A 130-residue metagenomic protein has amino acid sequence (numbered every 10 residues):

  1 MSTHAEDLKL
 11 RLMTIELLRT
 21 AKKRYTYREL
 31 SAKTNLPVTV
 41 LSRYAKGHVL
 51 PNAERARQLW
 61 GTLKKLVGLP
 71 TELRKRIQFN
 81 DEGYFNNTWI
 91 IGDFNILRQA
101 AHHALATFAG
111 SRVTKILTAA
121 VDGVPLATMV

Functional and structural regions predicted by a protein language model:
M1-T3: Short, intrinsically disordered or compositionally biased N-terminal tails of bacterial proteins
A5-A21, R28-E29, R43-R112: Active-site-facing substrate-recognition patch
K22, Q99, V121-P125: Residue-level recognition of alpha-helix initiation/capping sites
R24-T39: Short alpha-helical DNA-recognition segment
V113-V130: Glycine-rich, small/polar surface segments that engage phosphate groups of diverse ligands
